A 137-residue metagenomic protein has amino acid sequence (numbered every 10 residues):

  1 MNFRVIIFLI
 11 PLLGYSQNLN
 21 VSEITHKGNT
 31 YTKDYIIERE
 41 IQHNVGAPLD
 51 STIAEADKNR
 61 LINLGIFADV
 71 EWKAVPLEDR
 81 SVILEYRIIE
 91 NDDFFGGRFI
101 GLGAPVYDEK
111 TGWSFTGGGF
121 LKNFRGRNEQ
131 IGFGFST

Functional and structural regions predicted by a protein language model:
N2-S16: Sec-dependent N-terminal signal peptides
N18-T137: Outer-membrane beta-barrel initiation region
